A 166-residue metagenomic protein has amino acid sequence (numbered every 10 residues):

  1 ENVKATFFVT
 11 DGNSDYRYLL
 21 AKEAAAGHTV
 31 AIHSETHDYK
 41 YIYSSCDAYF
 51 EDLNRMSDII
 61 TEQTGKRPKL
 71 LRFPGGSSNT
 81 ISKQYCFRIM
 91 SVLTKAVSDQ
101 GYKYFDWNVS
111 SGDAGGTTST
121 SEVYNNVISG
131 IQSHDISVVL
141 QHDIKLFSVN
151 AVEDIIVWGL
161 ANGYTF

Functional and structural regions predicted by a protein language model:
E1-P68, L146, D154-W158: Active-site beta->alpha N-cap acidic-glycine motif
N2-T6, N108, Q132-F166: Terminal accessory/targeting
A5-V9, T29-S34, K69-F73, K103-N108 (+2 more regions): Structural recognition of the beta-strand scaffold that forms the well-ordered cores of secreted hydrolase catalytic
D15-Y16, R72-S78: Acidic helix-start/capping segments at beta-turn-to-alpha-helix junctions
D38-T64, S77-D135, S148-A151: Alpha-helical scaffold elements lining the catalytic groove of polysaccharide deacetylases
